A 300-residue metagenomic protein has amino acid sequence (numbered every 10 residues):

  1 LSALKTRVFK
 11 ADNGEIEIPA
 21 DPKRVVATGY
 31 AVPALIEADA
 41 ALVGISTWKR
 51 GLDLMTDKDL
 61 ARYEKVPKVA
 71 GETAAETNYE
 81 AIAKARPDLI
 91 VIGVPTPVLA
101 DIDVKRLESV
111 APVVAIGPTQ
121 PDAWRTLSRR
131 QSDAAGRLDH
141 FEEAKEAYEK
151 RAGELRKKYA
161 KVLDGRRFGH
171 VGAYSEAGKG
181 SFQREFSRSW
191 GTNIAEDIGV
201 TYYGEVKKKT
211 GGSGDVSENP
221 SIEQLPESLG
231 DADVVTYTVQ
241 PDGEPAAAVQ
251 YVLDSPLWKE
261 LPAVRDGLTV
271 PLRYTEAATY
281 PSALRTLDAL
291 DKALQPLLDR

Functional and structural regions predicted by a protein language model:
L1-A31, H140-V171, V239-A248, R265 (+1 more regions): Bacterial Sec-exported substrate-binding components of ABC uptake systems
A11-D12, V69-N78, T210-I222: Short helix-initiation/N-cap motifs at beta->coil->alpha
T28-A81, A85, V94-T96: A short, structured surface patch at a secondary-structure boundary
Y79-I92, P112, L225, G230-V235: Proline-aspartate-enriched helix->loop->beta-strand connector
D103-D139, A246-L268: Charged, glycine-enriched surface loops/patches that mediate electrostatic binding to polyanionic ligands
F182-E218: Alpha-helical, coiled-coil/dimerization segments enriched in small aliphatic residues
T192, G212-D242: Ligand-binding pocket segment of bilobal, Venus flytrap-like solute-binding proteins
S228-R300: Structured C-terminal subdomain patch of bacterial secreted/periplasmic proteins
